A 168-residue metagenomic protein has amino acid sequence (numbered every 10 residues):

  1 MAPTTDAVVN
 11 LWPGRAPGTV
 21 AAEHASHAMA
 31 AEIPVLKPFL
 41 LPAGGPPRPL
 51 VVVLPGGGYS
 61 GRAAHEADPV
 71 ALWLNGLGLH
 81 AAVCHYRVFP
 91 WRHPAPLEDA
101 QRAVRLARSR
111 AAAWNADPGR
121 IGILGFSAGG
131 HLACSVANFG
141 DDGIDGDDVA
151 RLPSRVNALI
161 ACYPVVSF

Functional and structural regions predicted by a protein language model:
M1-G45, P49, H93: N-terminal cap/lid segment of alpha/beta-hydrolase-fold proteins
V9, V52, A82, I160-C162: Hydrophobic/aromatic beta-strand patches that form the interior of the parallel beta-sheet core in alpha/beta enzyme
V35-L40, S60-E66: N-terminal carbohydrate-binding/catalytic regions of secreted carbohydrate-active enzymes
P47-G57: Short beta-strand element of the alpha/beta-hydrolase
L50, N75-H85: A fold-wide structural signal in alpha/beta-hydrolase
G56, L79, Y86-V88, P164: Active-site loop/turn elements of alpha/beta-hydrolase fold enzymes, especially the short glycine-/histidine-rich
R62-A64, P69-V70, C84-P118: Catalytic nucleophile-loop/oxyanion-hole region of alpha/beta-hydrolase and closely related hydrolase-like folds
R102-F168: Primarily recognizes the serine-hydrolase "nucleophile elbow" in alpha/beta-hydrolase and SGNH/GDSL folds
